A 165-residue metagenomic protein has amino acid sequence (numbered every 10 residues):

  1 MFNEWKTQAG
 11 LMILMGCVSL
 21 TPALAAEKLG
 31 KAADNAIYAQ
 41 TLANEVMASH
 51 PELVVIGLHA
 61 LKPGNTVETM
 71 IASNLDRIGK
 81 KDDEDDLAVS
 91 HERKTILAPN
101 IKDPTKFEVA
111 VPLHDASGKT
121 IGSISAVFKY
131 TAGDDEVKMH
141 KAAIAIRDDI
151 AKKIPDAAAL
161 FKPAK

Functional and structural regions predicted by a protein language model:
M1-I13: Bacterial N-terminal signal peptides that target proteins for export
L20-A26: Sec/Tat signal peptide C-region and signal peptidase I cleavage site
E27-Q40, F128-K165: Juxtadomain coupling helices with adjacent low-complexity linkers
N44-N65, A145, D156-L160: Short N-terminal helix-loop-first-beta-strand/juxtamembrane motif that initiates sensory/input modules
S73-I101, K141-A145: Extracytoplasmic/periplasmic sensor domains and loops in membrane signaling proteins
P104-P112: A short beta-strand signature within small-molecule sensing/ligand-binding domains used in signal transduction
D115-K119: Flexible loop/coil segments at beta-strand boundaries within sensory signal-transduction domains
G122-S123: Short glycine-/small-residue motifs
